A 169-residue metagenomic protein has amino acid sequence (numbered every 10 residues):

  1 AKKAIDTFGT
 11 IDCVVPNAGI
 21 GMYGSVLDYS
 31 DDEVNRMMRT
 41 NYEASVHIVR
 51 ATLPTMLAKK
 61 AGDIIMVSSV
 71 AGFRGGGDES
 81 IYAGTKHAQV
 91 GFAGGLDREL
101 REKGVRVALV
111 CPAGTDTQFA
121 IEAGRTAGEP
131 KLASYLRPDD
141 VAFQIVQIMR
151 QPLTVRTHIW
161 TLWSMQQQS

Functional and structural regions predicted by a protein language model:
A1-G9: Conserved amphipathic alpha-helix within the SDR
S25-V26, E33-N35: Substrate-binding pocket helix/loop in short-chain dehydrogenase/reductase
L27, R74-S80: Active-site loop immediately N-terminal to the catalytic Tyr-X3-Lys motif of short-chain dehydrogenase/reductase
V49, T85: Active-site helix of classical SDR
P54, R98-E102: Alpha-helical segment proximal to the catalytic Tyr-Lys
S69: Residue(s) in the substrate-gating loop at a strand-loop-helix junction that position the organic substrate next
V105, L109-V110, A127-Q168: C-terminal helical subdomain
